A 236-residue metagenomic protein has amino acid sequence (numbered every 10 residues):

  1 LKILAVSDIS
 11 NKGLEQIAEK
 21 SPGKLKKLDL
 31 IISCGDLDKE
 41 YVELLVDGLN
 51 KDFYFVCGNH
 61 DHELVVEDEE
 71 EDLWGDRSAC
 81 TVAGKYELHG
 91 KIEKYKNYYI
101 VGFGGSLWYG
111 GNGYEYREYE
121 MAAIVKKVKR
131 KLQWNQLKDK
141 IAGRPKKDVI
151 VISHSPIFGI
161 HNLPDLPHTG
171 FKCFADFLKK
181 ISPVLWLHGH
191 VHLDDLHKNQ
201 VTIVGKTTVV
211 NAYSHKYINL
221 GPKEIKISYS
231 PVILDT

Functional and structural regions predicted by a protein language model:
L1-G48, H62, R144-K146: N-terminal active-site segment of His-dependent metallophosphoesterases
A5-D8, L30-D36, F53-N59, L88 (+3 more regions): Active-site neighborhood of phospho(di)ester-bond hydrolases with catalytic His/Asp-centered motifs
V6, I92-K96, F177-I181, D194-T236: Binuclear metal-dependent phosphoesterase catalytic core
V6-G13, L44, D61-H62, E69-T169: Conserved catalytic scaffold of divalent metal-dependent phosphoesterases
S10-L14, L37-E43, N59-E67, L107-N112 (+3 more regions): Active-site environment of divalent metal-dependent phosphoester hydrolases
S21-P22, V42-V46, F171-K179, K198-N199: Short amphipathic alpha-helical segments and helix-helix/interface helices
L25-K26, V46-N50, R144, L178-S182 (+1 more regions): Short, conserved loop/helix-junction motifs that constitute active-site signature segments in enzyme catalytic cores
L28-D29, L49-K51, G84-K85, K147 (+1 more regions): Short, well-ordered alpha-helix to beta-strand connector turns
